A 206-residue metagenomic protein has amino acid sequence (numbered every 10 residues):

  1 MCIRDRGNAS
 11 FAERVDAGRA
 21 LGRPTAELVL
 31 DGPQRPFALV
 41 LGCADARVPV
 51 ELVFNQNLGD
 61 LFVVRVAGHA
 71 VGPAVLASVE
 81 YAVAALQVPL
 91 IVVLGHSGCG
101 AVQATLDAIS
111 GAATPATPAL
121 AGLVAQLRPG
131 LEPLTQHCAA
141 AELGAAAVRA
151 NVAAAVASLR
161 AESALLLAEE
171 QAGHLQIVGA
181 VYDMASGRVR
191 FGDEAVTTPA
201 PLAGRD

Functional and structural regions predicted by a protein language model:
M1-I3: Short, small-residue-biased leader/transition segments that mark boundaries at the very start of proteins
D5-P33, G59, G68-Q87, G100-D206: Divalent-metal-activated hydrolytic enzyme cores
V15-D16, P49-F54: Short, glycine/acidic-enriched capping/hinge loops at junctions between secondary-structure elements
G42-R47, A67-A70, H96-C99: Short glycine-enriched loops at secondary-structure junctions
V53-V63: Short helix-loop-beta junction
V93: Conserved functional hotspot residues or short segments at active or partner-binding sites across diverse domains
